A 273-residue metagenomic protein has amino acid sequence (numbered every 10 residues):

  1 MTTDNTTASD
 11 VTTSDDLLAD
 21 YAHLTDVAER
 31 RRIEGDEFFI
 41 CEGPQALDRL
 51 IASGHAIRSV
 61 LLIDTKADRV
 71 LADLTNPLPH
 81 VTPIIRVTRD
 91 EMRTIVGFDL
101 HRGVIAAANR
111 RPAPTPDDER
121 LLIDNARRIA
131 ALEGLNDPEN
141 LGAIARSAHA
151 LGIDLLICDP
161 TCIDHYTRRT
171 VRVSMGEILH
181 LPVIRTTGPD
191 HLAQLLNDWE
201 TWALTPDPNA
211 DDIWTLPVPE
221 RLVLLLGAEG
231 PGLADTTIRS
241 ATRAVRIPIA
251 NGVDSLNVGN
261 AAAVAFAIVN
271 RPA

Functional and structural regions predicted by a protein language model:
M1-V70, C162-D164: Boundary-proximal intrinsically disordered activation/regulatory segments immediately upstream of a helical core
A8-S14, P83-T88, L181-H191: Short acidic-hydrophobic, aromatic-tinged amphipathic segments that line or gate anion-handling sites
G43, N136-I144, L256-N260: Amphipathic alpha-helical repeat scaffolds
R69-V81, T236-T237: Short, aromatic/basic amphipathic alpha-helical patches
P77-G97: A glycine-rich helix N-cap at a beta->alpha junction
A106, S147-L151, H165-I178, D235-A273: Structured adenosyl-cofactor binding patch, chiefly the S-adenosyl-L-methionine
P112-N209: RNA substrate-binding interface of SAM-dependent RNA methyltransferases
W202-V253, N257: Active-site/ligand-binding-proximal alpha/beta "capping" segment
